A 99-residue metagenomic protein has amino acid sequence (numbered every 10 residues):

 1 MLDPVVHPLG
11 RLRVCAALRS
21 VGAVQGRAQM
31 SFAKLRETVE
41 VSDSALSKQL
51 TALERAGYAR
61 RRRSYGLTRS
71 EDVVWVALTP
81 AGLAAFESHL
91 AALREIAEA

Functional and structural regions predicted by a protein language model:
M1, R13, A17-V21, A81-A99: Amphipathic alpha-helical dimerization/coiled-coil segments that flank or bridge DNA-binding/regulatory modules
L2-A45, L67, V73: N-terminal helix-turn-helix DNA-binding core of bacterial DNA-binding proteins
F32, Y58, F86-H89: Aromatic side chains
E37-T38, R69, V76, A81-A84 (+1 more regions): Short, surface-exposed linear patches
L50-T51: Short, hydrophobic-biased segments on the C-terminal half of alpha helices that form "recognition helices"
E54-E71, A77: Beta-hairpin "wing" of winged helix-turn-helix
